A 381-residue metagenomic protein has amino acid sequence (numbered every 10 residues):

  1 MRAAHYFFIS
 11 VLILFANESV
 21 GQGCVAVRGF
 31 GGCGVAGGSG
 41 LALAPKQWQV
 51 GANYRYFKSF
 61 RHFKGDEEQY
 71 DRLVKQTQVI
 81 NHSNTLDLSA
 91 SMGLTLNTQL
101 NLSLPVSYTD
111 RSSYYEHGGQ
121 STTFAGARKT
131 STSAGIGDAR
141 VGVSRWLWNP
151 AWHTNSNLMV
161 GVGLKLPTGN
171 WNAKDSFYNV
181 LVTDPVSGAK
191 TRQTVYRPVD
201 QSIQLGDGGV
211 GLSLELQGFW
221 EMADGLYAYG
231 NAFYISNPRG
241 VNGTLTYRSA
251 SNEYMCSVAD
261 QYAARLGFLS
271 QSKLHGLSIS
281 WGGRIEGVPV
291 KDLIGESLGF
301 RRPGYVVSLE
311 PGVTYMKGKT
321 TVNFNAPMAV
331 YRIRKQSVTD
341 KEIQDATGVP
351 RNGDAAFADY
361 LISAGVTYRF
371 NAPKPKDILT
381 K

Functional and structural regions predicted by a protein language model:
Q22-V25, S39-Q47, S59-H62, N97 (+6 more regions): Short loop/turn motifs that connect adjacent beta-strands in outer-membrane beta-barrel proteins
V25, K58-T85, Q201-S202: Surface-exposed strand-loop-strand hairpins of Gram-negative outer-membrane beta-barrel proteins
K46, H82-L86, A125, S133-A139 (+6 more regions): Residues that define the transmembrane beta-barrel architecture of outer-membrane proteins
V50-K58, L102-V106, V160-L166, L214 (+5 more regions): Transmembrane beta-barrel strands of outer-membrane/channel proteins
Y54-Y56, M92, L104, R145-L147 (+5 more regions): Residue-level signature of outer-membrane beta-barrel architecture
F63-G65, R72, I235-K381: Outer membrane beta-barrel transmembrane domains
L88, V141-V143, V160, L214-L216 (+3 more regions): Membrane-embedded beta-strands of outer-membrane beta-barrel proteins, especially the hydrophobic/small aromatic
T109-S257: Outer-membrane pore/translocation modules
